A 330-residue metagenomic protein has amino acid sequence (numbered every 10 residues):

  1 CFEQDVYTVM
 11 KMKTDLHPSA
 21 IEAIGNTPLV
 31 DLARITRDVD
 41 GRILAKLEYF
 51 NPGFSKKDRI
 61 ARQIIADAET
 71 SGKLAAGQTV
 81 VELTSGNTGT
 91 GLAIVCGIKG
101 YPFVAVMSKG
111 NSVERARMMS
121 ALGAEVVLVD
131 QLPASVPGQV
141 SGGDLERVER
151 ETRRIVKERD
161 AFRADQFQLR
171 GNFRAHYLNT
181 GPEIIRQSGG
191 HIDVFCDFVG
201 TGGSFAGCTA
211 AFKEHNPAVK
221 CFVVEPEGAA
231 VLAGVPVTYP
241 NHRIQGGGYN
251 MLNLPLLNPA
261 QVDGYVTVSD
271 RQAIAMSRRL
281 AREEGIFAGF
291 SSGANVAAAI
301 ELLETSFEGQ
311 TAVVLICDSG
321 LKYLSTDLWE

Functional and structural regions predicted by a protein language model:
C1, V6-E330: PLP-dependent amino-acid enzyme catalytic core
